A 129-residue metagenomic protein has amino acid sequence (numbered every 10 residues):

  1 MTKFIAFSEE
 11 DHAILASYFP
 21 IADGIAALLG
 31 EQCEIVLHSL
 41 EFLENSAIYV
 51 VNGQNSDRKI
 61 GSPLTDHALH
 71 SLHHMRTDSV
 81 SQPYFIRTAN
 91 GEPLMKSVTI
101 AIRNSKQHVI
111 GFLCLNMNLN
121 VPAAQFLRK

Functional and structural regions predicted by a protein language model:
T2-L28, G111-F112, M117-K129: Juxtadomain coupling helices with adjacent low-complexity linkers
A22-Y84, T88-N90: Structured interaction and signal-relay segments at domain junctions
L37, A47, V109-I110, L127: Short linear functional motifs in flexible/disordered or boundary regions
P63, H67-Q125: Sensory/regulatory domains in signal-transduction proteins
